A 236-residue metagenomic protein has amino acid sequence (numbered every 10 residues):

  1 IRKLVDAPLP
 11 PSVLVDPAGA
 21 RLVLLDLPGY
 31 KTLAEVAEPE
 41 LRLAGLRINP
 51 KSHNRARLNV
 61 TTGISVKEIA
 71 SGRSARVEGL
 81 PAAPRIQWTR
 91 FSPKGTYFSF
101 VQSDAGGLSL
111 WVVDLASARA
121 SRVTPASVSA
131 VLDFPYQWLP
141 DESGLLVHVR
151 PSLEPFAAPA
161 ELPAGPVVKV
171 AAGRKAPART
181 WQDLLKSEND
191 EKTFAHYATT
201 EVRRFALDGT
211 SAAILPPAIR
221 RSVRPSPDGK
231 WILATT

Functional and structural regions predicted by a protein language model:
I1-T236: Beta-propeller folds
